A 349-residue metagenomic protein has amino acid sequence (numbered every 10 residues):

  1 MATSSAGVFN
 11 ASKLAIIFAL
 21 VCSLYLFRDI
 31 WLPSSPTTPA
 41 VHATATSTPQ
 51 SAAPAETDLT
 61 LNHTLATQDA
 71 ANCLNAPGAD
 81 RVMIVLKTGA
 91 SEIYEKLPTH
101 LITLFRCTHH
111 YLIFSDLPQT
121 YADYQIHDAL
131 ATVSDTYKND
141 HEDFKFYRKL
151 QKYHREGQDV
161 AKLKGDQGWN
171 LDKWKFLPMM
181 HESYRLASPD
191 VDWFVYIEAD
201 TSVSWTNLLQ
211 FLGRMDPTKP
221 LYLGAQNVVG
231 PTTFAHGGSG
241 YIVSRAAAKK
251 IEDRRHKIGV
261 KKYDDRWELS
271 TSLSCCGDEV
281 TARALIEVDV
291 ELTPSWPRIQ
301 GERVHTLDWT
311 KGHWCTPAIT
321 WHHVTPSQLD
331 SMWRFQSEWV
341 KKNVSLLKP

Functional and structural regions predicted by a protein language model:
A2-L61, T271-P349: C-terminal catalytic/acceptor-binding lobe
I17-I30, T103, M179-E182, W193 (+3 more regions): Alpha-helical recognition domains of nuclear gene-regulatory proteins
A66-D69, E92-L104: Short, well-formed alpha-helical segments that are part of the catalytic scaffolds of diverse glycosyltransferases
A79, T99-Y111: Short, acidic, metal-binding catalytic loop of nucleotide-sugar glycosyltransferases
M83-S91: A conserved hydrophobic helix/loop-capping motif in glycosyltransferases and polysaccharide synthases
D116-V191: Active-site-proximal specificity loops/subdomain of glycosyltransferases
W193, T201-R283, E287: Conserved catalytic core of nucleotide-sugar-dependent glycosyltransferases
